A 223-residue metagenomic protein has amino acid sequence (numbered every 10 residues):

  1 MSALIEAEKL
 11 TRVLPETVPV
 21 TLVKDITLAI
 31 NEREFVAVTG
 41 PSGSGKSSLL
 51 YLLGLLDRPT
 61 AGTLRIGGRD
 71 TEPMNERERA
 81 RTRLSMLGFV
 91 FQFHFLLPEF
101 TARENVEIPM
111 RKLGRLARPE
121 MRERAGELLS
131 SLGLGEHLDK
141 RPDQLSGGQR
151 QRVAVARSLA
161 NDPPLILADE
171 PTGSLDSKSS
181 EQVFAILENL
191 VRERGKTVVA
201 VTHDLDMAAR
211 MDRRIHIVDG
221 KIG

Functional and structural regions predicted by a protein language model:
L4-R210, R214: ABC family nucleotide-binding domain
M211-G223: H-loop (His-switch) and adjacent beta-strand-loop-beta switch element of ABC-type ATPase nucleotide-binding domains
